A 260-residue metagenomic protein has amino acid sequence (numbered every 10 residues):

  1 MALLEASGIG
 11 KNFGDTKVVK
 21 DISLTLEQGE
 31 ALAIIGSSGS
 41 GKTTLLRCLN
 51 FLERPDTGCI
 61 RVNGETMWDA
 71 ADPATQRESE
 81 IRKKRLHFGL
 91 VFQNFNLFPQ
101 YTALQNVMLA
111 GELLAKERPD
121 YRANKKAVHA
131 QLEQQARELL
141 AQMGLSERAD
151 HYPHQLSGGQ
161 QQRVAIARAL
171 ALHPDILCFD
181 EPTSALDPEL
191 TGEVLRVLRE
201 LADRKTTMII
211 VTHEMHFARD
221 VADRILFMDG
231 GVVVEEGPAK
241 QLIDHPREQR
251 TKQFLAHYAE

Functional and structural regions predicted by a protein language model:
Y152-L156, Q160: Conserved ABC ATPase signature
A171-D175: A short, proline-enriched helix->beta-strand linker immediately N-terminal to the Walker B motif in ABC-type P-loop
L177-D180: Catalytic Walker B motif of ABC-type/P-loop ATPase nucleotide-binding domains
P188-L190: Helix N-cap at the start of a conserved alpha-helix in ABC-type nucleotide-binding domains
E236-G237: ABC ATPase "signature
